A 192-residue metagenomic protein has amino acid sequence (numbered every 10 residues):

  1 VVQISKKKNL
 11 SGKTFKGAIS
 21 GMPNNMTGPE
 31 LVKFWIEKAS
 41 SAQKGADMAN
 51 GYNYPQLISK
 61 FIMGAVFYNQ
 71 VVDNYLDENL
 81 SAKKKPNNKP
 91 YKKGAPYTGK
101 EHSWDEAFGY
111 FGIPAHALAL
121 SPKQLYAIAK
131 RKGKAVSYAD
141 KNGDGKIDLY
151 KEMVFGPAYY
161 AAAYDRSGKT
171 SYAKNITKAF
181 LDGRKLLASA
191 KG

Functional and structural regions predicted by a protein language model:
V1-G192: Mature extracytoplasmic or organellar-lumen-exposed domains after removal of signal/transit peptides
